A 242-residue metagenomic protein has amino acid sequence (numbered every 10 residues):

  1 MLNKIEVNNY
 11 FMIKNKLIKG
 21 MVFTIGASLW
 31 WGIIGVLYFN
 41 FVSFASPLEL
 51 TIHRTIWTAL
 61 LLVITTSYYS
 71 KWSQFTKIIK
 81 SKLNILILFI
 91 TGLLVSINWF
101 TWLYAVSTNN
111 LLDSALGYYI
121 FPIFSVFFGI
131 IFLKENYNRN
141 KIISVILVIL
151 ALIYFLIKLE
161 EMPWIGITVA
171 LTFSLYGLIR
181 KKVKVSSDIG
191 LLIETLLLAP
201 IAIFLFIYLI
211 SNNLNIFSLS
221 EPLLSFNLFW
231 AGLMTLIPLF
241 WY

Functional and structural regions predicted by a protein language model:
L2-G26, L60-L88, R139, L191 (+2 more regions): Membrane-interface interhelical linkers
I5-E49, I153-K182, S225, L233: Glycine-/small-residue-enriched transmembrane alpha-helix faces in small-molecule transporters and effluxers
L29-I33, L37, F89-V106, T168-L175 (+2 more regions): Hydrophobic alpha-helical transmembrane segments of multi-pass membrane transport proteins, especially secondary
F41, L50, R54, A105-V106 (+3 more regions): Hydrophobic/aromatic residues within transmembrane alpha-helices of multi-pass small-molecule transporters
S43-E49, F100-G117, I189, F240-Y242: Structural motif at transmembrane-helix junctions in multi-pass transporters
A59-T66, W99, P122-I130, L152 (+3 more regions): Hydrophobic transmembrane alpha-helices of multi-pass small-molecule transporters
Y104, I120-N140: C-terminal transmembrane-helix exit sites in multi-pass transporters
Y118, K134-Y154, E160-I167: Loop-to-transmembrane alpha-helix entry segments
